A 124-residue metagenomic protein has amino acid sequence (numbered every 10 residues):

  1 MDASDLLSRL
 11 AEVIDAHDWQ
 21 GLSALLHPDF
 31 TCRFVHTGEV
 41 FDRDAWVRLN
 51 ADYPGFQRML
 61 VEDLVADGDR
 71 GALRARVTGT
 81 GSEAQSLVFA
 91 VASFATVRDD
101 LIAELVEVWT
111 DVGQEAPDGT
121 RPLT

Functional and structural regions predicted by a protein language model:
M1-D2, R33, T37, V47-T124: A beta-strand edge to alpha-helix "cap/lid" segment located at domain peripheries
S8-I14, A24-G38: Short, solvent-exposed secondary-structure junction/capping segments
H17-G21: Short helix-adjacent coil turns
